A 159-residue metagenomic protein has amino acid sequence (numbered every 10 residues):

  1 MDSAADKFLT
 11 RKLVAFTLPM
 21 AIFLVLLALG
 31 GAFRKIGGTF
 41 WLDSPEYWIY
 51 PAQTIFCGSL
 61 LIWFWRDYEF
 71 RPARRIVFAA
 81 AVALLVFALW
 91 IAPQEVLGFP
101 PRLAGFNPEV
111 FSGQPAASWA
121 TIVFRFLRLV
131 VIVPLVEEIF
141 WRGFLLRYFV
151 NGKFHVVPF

Functional and structural regions predicted by a protein language model:
M1-T10: Short, Lys/Arg-rich, polar N-terminal cytosolic tail immediately upstream of the first transmembrane signal-anchor
F8, I49, T121-F124, E138: General helical secondary-structure elements
R11-W65, P72-L84: Alpha-helical transmembrane segments in multi-pass membrane proteins
V25, Y50, A88-P93, W141-G143: Bulky hydrophobic/aromatic packing residues
L26, G58-L61, V133, E137 (+2 more regions): Alpha-helical transmembrane segments of polytopic integral membrane proteins, especially the permease/helical cores
R34, C57, G98, W141-R142 (+2 more regions): Alpha-helical transmembrane segments and their lipid-water interface positions in multi-pass membrane proteins
F40-S44, R66-V136, L146-F159: Juxtamembrane helix-loop-helix connectors linking adjacent transmembrane helices in multi-pass membrane enzymes
